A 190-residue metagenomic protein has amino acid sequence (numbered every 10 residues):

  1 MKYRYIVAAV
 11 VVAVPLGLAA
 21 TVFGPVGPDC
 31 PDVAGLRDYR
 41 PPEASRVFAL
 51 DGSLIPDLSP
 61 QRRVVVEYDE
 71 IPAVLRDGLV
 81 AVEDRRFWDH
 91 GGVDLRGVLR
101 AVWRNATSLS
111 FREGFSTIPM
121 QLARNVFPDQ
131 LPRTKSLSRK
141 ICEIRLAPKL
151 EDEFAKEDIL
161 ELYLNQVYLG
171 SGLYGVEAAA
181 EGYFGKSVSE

Functional and structural regions predicted by a protein language model:
M1-V47, R86, A106: N-terminal type II signal-anchor transmembrane helix that functions as the membrane-insertion/stop-transfer segment
P42-A44, F48-E190: Peptidoglycan glycan-strand catalytic modules in the bacterial/periplasmic cell-wall system
